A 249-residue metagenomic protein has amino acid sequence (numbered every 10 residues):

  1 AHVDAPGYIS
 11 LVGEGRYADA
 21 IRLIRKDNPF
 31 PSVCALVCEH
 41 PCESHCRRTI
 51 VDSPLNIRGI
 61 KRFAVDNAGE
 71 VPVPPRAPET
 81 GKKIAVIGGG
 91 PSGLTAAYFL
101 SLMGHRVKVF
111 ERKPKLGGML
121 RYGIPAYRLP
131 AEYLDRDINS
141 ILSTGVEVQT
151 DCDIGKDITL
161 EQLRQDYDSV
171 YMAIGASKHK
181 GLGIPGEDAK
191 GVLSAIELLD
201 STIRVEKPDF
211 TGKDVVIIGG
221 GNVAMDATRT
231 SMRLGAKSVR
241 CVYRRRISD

Functional and structural regions predicted by a protein language model:
A1-K83, A131, V170-D188: Ferredoxin-type iron-sulfur electron-transfer modules and their immediate structural context
V12, R16, N28, C42 (+10 more regions): Structural signal for hydrophobic packing residues in well-ordered secondary-structure cores of soluble enzyme domains
I21-N28, E39-P41, I60, L120-S169: N-terminal Rossmann-like dinucleotide/flavin-binding domain of flavoprotein oxidoreductases that bind FAD/FMN
A85-K108, Q149-T159, R164, K178-K180 (+1 more regions): Rossmann-like dinucleotide/flavin-binding elements
K113-L116, R246-S248: Helix N-cap at the beta1-alpha1 junction of Rossmann-like dinucleotide-binding domains, i.e., the first residues
I184-D200: A short, gly/pro- and small-residue-rich
